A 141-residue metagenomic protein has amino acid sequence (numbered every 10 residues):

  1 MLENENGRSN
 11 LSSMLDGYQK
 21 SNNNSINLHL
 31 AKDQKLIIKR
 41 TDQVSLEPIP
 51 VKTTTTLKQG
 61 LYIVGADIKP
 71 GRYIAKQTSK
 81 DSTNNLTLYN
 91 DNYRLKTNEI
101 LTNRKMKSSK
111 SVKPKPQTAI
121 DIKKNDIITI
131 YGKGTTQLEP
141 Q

Functional and structural regions predicted by a protein language model:
M1, Y62, Y73-A75: A short tyrosine-centered beta-strand micro-motif
L2-T53, K80-Q141: Primarily secretory-pathway and cell-envelope proteins
N22-N24, L57-G71, P114-Q117: Short, solvent-exposed S/T- and G/P-enriched segments that are highly enriched in secreted/extracellular and lumenal
I68-K80: A short beta-strand element within beta-rich, extracytoplasmic domains of secreted/secretory-pathway proteins
